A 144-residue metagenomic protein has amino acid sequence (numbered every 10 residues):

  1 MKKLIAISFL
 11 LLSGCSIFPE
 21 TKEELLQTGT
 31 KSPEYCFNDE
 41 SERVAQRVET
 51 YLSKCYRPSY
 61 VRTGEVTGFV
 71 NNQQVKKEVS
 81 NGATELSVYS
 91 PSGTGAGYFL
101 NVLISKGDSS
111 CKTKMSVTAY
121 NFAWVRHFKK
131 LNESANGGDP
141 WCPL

Functional and structural regions predicted by a protein language model:
M1-S8: Sec-dependent signal peptide recognition, specifically the positively charged N-region followed immediately by
L11-G14: C-terminal motif of bacterial Sec signal peptides marking the signal peptidase cleavage site
S16-L144: Ser/Thr-rich, low-complexity intrinsically disordered terminal regions
